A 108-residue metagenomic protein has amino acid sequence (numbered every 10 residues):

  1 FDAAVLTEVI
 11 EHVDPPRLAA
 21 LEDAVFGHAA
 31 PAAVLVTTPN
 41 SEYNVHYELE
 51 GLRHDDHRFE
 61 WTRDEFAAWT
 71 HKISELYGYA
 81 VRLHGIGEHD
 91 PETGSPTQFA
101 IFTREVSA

Functional and structural regions predicted by a protein language model:
F1-L6, V13-A108: S-adenosyl-L-methionine-dependent methyltransferase catalytic module, highlighting the catalytic core
